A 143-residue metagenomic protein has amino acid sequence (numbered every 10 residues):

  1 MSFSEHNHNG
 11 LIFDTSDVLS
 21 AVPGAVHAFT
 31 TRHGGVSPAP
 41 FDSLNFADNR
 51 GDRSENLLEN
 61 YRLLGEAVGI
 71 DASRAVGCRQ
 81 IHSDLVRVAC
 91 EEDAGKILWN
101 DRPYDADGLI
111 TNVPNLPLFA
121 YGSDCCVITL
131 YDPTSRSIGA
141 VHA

Functional and structural regions predicted by a protein language model:
M1-A143: Active-site microenvironment for binding and transforming phosphate-containing groups
